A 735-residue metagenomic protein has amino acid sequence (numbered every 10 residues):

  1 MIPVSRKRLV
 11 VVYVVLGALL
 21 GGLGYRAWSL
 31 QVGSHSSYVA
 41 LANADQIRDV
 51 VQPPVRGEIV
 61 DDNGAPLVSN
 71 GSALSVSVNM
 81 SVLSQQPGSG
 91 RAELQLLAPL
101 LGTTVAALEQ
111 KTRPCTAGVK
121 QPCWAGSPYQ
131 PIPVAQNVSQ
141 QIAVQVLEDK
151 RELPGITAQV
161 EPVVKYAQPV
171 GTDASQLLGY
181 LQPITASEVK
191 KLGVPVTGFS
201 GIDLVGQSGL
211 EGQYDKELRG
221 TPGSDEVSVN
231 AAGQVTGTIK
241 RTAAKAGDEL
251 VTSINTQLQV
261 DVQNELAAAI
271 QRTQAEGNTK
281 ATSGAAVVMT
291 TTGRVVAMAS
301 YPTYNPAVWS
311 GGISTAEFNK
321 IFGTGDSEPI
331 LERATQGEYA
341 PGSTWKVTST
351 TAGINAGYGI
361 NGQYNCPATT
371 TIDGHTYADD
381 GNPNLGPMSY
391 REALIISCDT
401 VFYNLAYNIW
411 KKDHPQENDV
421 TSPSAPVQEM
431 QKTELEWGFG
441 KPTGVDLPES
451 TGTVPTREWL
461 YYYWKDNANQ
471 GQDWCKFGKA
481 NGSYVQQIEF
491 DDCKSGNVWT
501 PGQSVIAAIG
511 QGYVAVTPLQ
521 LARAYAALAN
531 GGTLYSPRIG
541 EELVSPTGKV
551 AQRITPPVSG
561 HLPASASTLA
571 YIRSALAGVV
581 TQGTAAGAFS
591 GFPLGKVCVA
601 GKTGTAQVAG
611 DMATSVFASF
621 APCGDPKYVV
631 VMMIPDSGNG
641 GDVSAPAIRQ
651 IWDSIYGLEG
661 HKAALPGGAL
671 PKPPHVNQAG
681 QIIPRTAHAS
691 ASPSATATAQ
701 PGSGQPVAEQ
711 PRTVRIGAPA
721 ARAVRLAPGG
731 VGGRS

Functional and structural regions predicted by a protein language model:
M1-I313, E429-E436, A515, M633 (+3 more regions): Periplasmic/cell-envelope proteins involved in peptidoglycan metabolism and beta-lactam response
A92, P99, K320-G323, Y462 (+3 more regions): Short alpha-helix boundary/capping motifs
V229-G237, R241, G284-S343, T348-P635 (+2 more regions): Beta-lactam-recognizing serine transpeptidase/beta-lactamase-like catalytic domain environment
L447, Q678-Q681, A689, S703-Q705: Short linear motifs in intrinsically disordered/low-complexity regions
R553, P557-V558, G660-P684: Conserved catalytic/cofactor-binding microenvironments
